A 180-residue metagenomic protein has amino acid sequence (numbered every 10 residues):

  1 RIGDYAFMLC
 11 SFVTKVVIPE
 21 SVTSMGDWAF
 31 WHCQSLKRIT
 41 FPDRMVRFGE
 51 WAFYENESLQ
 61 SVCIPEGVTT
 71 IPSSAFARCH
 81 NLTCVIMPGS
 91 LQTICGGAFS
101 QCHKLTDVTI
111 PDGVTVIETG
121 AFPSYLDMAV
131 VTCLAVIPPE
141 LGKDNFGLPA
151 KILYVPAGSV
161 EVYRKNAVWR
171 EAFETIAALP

Functional and structural regions predicted by a protein language model:
R1, S11-S24, Q34-R47, E57-T70 (+5 more regions): Structural signature of tandem-repeat unit edges
G3-A6, G26-W31, G49-Y54, P72-A77 (+3 more regions): Consensus positions within tandem repeat domains that build extended binding/scaffold surfaces
A6, V160-E161: A short, hydrophobic secondary-structure junction motif
K143-F146, E161-A172: Short, aromatic/basic amphipathic alpha-helical patches
